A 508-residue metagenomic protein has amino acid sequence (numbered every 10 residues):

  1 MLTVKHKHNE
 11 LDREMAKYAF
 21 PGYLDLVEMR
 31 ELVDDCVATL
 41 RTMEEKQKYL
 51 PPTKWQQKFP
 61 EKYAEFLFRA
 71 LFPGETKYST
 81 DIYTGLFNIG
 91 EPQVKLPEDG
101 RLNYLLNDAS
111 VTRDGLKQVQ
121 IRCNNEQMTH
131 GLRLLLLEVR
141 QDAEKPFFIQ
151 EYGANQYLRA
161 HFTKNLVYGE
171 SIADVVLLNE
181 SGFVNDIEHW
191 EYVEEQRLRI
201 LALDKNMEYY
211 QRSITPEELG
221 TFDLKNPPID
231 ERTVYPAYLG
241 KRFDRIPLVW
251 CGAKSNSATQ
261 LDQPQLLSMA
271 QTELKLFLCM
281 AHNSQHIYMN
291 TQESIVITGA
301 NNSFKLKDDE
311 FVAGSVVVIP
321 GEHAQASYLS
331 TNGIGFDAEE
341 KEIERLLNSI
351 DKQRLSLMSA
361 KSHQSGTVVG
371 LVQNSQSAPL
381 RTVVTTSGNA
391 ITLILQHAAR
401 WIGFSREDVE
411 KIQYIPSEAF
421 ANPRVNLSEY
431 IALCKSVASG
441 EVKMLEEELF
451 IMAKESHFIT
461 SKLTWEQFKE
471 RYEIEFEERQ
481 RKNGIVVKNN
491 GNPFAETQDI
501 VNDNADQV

Functional and structural regions predicted by a protein language model:
M1-Y157, H161, V167, N483-V508: Extended, helix-rich architectural segments
K5, P21, V27-R30, P97 (+5 more regions): A structural detector for beta-sheet-dominated domains
Q47, T112-V119, E126-L134, E273-S294 (+10 more regions): Short secondary-structure junctions and interdomain/linker hinges
R101, V111-G115, V119, Q127 (+5 more regions): Short amphipathic alpha-helical segments
R122-A253: Extended, regular secondary-structure scaffolds
F222-T233, E322, F494-V501: Intrinsically disordered, low-complexity linkers and terminal tails enriched in Pro/Gly and often acidic or mixed-charge
P227-V368: Extended, charged amphipathic alpha-helical segments
D308, G314, A338, R345-V508: C-terminal helix-loop subdomains that flank or include functional centers
